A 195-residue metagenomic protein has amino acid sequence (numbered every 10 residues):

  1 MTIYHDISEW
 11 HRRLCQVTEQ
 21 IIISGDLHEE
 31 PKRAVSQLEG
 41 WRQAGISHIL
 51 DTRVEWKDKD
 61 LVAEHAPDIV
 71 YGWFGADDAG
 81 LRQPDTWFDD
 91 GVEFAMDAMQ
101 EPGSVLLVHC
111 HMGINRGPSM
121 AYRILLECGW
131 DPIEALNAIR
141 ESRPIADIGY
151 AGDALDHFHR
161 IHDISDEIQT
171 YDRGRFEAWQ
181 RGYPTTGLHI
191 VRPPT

Functional and structural regions predicted by a protein language model:
M1-A66, D147-T195: Cys-based phosphatase fold recognition centered on the PTP superfamily
M1-T2, W73, W87-L106, M112-N115 (+1 more regions): PTP/DSP superfamily signal
T18, A66-D68, E101, E127: Short, well-ordered coil/turn elements that cap or connect secondary structure elements
L27-E29, D77-G80, S142-I145: Short histidine/acidic/glycine/proline-rich micro-motifs that form metal- and phosphate-coordinating active-site loops
E30-R33, T86-D90: Soluble or luminal CAZymes and related metallo-dependent hydrolases
R53-V54, C110-M112: Short secondary-structure boundary segments
W56-T86: Positively charged, proline/Ser/Thr-rich regional signature most characteristic of the Rhodanese/CDC25-like
